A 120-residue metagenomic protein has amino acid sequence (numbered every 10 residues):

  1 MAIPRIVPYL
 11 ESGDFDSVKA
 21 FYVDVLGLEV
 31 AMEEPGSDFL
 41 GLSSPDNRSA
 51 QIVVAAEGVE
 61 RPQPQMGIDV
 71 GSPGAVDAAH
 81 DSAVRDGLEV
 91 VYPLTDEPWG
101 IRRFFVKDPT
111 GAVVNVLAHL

Functional and structural regions predicted by a protein language model:
M1-K19, M66-I68, L117-L120: N-terminal beta-strand motif that seeds the catalytic metal site of vicinal oxygen chelate
M1-P4, V59-Q63, P98: Short glycine-enriched loop/turn motifs at secondary-structure junctions
G13-F15, G67-V113: Vicinal oxygen chelate
D24-A31, L88-E89: Conserved acetyl-CoA-binding loop of GNAT-fold acetyltransferases
E29-P64, V113-H119: Conserved short beta-strand elements that form part of the metal-binding/catalytic scaffold of enzyme active sites
D46, A56-G58, G74, Y92-P98 (+1 more regions): Short, well-ordered turn and helix-capping elements at secondary-structure junctions
